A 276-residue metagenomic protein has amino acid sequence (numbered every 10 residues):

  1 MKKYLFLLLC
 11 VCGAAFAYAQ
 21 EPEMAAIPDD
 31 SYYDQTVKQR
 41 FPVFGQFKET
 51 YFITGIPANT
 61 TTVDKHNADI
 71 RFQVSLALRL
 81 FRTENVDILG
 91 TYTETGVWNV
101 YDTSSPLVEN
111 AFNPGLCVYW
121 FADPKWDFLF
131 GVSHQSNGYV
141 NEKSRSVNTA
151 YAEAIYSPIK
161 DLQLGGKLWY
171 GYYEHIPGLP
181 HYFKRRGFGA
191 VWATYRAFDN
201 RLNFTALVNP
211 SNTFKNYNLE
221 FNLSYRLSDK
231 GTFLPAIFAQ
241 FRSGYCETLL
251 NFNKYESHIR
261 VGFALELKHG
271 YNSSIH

Functional and structural regions predicted by a protein language model:
Y4-G13: Sec-dependent N-terminal signal peptides
A15-A19: Sec/Tat signal peptide C-region and signal peptidase I cleavage site
Q20-L80, A264-K268: Short glycine/proline- and aromatic-enriched beta-strand/turn motifs that initiate or cap beta-hairpins
E21-F41, N218-H276: Predominantly the C-terminal beta-signal and adjacent terminal strand-loop region of outer-membrane beta-barrel
P42-I56, F81-D199, F204-P210, F214 (+2 more regions): Outer-membrane pore/translocation modules
K65-F72, V108-F112, K215-L219: Phosphate/oxyanion-binding active-site loops and adjacent basic polyanion-contact surfaces
V74-L78, P114-Y119, E220-R226: Short, well-ordered amphipathic alpha-helices
